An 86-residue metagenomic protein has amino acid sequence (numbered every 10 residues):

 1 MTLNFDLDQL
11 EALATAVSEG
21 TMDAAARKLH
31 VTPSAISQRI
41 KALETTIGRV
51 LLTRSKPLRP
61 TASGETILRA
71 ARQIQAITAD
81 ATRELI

Functional and structural regions predicted by a protein language model:
M1-F5: Short, Lys/Arg-enriched anionic-surface-contact patches
D6-Q9, G64, A71: The N-cap/first-turn positions of alpha helices within or immediately adjacent to helix-turn-helix DNA-binding domains
Q9-A16, I67: Short alpha-helical "packing" element that flanks the helix-turn-helix/winged-helix DNA-binding module
A14-H30: Short helix-boundary/capping micro-motifs
E19, K28, A42-V50: Residue cluster at the C-terminal edge of the helix-turn-helix DNA-binding motif
T32, R39-A42: Residues within the DNA-recognition helix of helix-turn-helix
E44-A62: A short LG(V/I)-centered, amphipathic sequence patch enriched for acidic residue(s) preceding the LG motif
T46-I47, I67-I86: Alpha-helical linker/hinge and terminal dimerization helices associated with HTH transcriptional regulators
